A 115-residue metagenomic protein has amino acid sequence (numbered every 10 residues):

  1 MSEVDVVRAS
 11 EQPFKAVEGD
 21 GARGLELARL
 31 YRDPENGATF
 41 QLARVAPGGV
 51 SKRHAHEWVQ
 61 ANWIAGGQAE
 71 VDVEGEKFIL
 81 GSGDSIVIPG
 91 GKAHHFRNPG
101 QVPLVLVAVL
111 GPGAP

Functional and structural regions predicted by a protein language model:
M1-A38: A short, N-terminal "cap"/entry segment at the start of jelly-roll beta-barrel domains of the cupin/DSBH fold
A28, F40-H56, G90: Conserved short histidine dyad/triad with adjacent acidic residue
R44-V45, H56-V71: Short, conserved beta-strand element in jelly-roll/cupin
S51-R53, V71-D72, I88, H94-Q101: Short beta-strand His + acidic residue motifs that chelate non-heme Fe in jelly-roll/DSBH and cupin folds
G75-G90: Short acidic-glycine-tyrosine-enriched beta hairpin
V87, Q101-P115: A short hydrophobic beta-strand segment most commonly corresponding to one strand of the jelly-roll/cupin
